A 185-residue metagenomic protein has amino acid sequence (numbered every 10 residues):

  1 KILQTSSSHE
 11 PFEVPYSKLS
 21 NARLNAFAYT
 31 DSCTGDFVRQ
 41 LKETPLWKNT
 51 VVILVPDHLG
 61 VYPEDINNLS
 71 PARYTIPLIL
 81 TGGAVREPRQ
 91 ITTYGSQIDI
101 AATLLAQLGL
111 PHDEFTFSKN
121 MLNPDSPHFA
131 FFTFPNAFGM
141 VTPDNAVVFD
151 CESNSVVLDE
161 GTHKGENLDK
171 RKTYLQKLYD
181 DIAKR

Functional and structural regions predicted by a protein language model:
K1-R185: Solvent-exposed soluble domains appended to multi-pass membrane proteins
